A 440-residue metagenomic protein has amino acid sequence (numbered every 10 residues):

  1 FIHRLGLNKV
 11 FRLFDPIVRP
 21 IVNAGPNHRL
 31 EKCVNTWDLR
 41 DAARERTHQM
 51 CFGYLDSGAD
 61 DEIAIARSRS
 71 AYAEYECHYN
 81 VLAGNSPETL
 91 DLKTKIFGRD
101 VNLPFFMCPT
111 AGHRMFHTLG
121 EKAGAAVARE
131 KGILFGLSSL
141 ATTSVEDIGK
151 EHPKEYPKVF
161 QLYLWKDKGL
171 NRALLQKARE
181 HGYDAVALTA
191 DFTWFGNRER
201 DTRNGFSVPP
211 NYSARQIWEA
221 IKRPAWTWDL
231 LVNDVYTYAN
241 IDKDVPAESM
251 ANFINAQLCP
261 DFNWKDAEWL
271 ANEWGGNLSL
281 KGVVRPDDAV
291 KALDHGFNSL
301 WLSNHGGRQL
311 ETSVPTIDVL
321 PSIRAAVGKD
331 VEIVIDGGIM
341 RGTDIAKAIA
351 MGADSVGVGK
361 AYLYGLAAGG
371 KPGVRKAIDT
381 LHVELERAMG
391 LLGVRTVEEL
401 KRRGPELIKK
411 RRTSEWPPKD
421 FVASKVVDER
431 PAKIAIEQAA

Functional and structural regions predicted by a protein language model:
I2-G98, S207-F262, E399-L400, E406-A440: An N-cap/entry alpha-helix motif that binds or orients negatively charged groups
S68, T312-I323, L366-E386: C-terminal helical cap(s) of enzyme catalytic domains, especially alpha/beta-barrels
D100-T143: Glycine-rich active-site/cofactor-binding loop and its immediate structural neighborhood
F106-G112, P157-Y163, A251-F253: Short, basic, glycine/proline-bearing loop/turn elements
G112, A126, E151, K166-I335 (+1 more regions): Alpha/beta enzyme core
E130-N171: A gly/proline- and charged-residue-enriched helix-loop-helix capping module
K347-V374, S424-A432: A compact, surface-exposed functional segment
D354, K371-E398, P405-I408: Internal helix-turn-beta structural module
